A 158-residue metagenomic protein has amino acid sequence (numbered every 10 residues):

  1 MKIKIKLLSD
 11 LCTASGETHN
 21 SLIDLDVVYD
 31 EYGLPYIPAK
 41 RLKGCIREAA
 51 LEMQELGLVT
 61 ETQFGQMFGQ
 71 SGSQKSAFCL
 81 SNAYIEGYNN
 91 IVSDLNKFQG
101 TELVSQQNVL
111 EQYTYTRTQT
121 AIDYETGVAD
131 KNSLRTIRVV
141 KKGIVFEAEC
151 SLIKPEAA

Functional and structural regions predicted by a protein language model:
M1-A158: RNA-binding basic/glycine-rich loop and surface signature characteristic of RAMP-family CRISPR effectors
